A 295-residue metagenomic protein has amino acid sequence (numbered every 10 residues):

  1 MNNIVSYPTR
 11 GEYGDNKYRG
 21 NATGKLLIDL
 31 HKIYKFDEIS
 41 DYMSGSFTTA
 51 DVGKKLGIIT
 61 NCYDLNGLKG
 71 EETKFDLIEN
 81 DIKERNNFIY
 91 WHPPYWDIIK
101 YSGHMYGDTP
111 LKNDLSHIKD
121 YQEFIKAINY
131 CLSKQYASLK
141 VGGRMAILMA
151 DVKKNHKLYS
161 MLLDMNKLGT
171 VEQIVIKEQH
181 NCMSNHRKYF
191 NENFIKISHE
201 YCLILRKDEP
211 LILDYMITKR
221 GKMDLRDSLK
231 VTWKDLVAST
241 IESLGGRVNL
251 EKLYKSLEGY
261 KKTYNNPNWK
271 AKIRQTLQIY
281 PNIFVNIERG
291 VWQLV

Functional and structural regions predicted by a protein language model:
M1-I279, N286-V295: Class I S-adenosyl-L-methionine-dependent methyltransferase catalytic core
